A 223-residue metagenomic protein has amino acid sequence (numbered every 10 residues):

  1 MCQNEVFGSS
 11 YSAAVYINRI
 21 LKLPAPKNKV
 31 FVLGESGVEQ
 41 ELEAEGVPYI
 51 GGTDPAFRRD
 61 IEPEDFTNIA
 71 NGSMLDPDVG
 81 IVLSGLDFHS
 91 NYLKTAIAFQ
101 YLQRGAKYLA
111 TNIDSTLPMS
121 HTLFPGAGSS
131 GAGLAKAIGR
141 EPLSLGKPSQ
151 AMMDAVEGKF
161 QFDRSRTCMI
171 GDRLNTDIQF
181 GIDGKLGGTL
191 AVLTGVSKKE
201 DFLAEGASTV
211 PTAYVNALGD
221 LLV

Functional and structural regions predicted by a protein language model:
M1-F7, Y11-V223: Asp-based, Mg2+/Mn2+-dependent phosphohydrolase catalytic module
